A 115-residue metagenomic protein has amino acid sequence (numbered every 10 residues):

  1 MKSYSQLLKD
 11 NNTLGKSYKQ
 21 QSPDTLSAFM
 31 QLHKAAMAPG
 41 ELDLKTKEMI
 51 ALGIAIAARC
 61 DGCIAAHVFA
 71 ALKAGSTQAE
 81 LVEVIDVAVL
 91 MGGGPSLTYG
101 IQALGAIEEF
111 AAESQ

Functional and structural regions predicted by a protein language model:
M1-T46, T98-Q115: Acidic, glycine/proline-rich low-complexity segments that act as flexible tails and inter-domain linkers
T13-Q21, A51-A55, L72: A ubiquitous short alpha-helical element
S27, A66-Q78, I107: Iron-sulfur (Fe-S) cluster-binding segments and ferredoxin-like electron-carrier domains, especially [2Fe-2S]
H33-K34, A51, V68-L72, I85-D86: Amphipathic alpha-helical segments within well-ordered protein domains
E41-A58, V82-V84: Immediate flanking context of iron-sulfur cluster ligation sites
A55, F69, K73, L90 (+1 more regions): Charged/polar positions on well-ordered alpha helices
C60-C63: Short cysteine clusters
V82-E108: C-terminal structural segments of small proteins and small subunits
